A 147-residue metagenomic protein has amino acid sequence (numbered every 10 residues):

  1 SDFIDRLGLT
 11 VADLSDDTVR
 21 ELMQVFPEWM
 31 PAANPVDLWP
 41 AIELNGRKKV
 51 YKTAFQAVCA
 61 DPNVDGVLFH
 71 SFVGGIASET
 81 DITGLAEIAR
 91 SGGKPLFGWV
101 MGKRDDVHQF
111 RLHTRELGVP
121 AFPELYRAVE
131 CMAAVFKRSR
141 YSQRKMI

Functional and structural regions predicted by a protein language model:
S1-F72: Short glycine-cluster motifs
S1-R6, T10-V11, T83-I147: Peripheral docking tails and interdomain loops at the edges of cofactor- or intermediate-handling domains
E43, V73-G74, K103, R127: Short, glycine-/Ser/Thr-/acidic-enriched flexible segments
I76-D81: Glycine/threonine-rich flexible loop motifs
